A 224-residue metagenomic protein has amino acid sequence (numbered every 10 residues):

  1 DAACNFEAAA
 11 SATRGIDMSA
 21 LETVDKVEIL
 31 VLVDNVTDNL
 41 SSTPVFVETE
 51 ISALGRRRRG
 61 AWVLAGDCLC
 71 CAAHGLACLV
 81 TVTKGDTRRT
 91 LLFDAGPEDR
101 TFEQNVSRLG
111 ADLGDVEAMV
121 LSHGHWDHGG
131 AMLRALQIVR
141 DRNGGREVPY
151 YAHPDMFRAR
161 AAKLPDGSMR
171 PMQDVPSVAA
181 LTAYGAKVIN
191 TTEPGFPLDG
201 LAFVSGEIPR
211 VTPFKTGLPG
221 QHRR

Functional and structural regions predicted by a protein language model:
C4-T87, D199-R224: Zn-dependent metallo-beta-lactamase
L69-H74, V82-A118, L133-R134, D141 (+2 more regions): Pre-active-site segment of Zn-dependent metallo-hydrolases
V80, D94, V106, H123 (+2 more regions): Divalent metal-coordination and catalytic microenvironments
V116-D127: Metallo-beta-lactamase
V120, E147-R158: Short internal beta-strands
D127-L133: Active-site histidine-anchored catalytic micro-motif
V139-P149: A short helix->loop->beta-strand "cap" motif at the edges of active sites that frequently abuts
D155-R224: Metallo-beta-lactamase
